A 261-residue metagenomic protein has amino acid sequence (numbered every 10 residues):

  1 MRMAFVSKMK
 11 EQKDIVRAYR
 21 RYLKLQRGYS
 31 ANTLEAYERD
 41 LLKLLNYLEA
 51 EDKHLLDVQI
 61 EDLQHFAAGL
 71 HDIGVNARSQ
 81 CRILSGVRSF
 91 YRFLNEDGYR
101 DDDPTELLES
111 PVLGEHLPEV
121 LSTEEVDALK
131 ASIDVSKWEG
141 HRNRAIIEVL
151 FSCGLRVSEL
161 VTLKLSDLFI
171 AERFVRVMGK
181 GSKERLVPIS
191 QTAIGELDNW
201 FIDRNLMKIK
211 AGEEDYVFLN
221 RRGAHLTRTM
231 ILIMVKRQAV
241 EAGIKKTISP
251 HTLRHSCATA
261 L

Functional and structural regions predicted by a protein language model:
R2-L261: Conserved catalytic core of the tyrosine transesterase superfamily
